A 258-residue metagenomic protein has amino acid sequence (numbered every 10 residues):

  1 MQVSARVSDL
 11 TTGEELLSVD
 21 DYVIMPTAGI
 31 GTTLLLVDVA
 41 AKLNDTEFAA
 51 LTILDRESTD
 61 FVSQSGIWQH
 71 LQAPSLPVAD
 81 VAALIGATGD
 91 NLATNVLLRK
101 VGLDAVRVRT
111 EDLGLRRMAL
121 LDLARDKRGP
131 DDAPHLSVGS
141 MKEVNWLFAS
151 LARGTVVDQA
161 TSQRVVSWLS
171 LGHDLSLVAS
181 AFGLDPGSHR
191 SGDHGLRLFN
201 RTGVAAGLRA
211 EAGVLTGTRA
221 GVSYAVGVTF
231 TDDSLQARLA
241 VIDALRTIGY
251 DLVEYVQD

Functional and structural regions predicted by a protein language model:
M1-D21, L215-T216, Y224: A short, well-structured edge-of-sheet supersecondary motif
Q2-V3, V96-R153: Mid-domain, small-residue-enriched loop/turn segments at the edges of structured enzyme/sensor domains
G13, P26-L54, Y224: Active-site SXXK
L16, K100, G154-D185, S191-D258: Structured C-terminal helix/loop/strand segments within mature extracytoplasmic catalytic/sensor domains
S18-P26, I67, L71, P130-A133: A short glycine/serine-rich beta->alpha loop
V37-D45, R99, W146-R153, E254: Short glycine/serine- and small hydrophobic-enriched flexible loop segments
D45-L71: Short, glycine/proline-biased beta-turn/loop segments that scaffold the active-site neighborhood
F61-N95, L103: Conserved catalytic neighborhood of penicillin-recognizing serine enzymes
